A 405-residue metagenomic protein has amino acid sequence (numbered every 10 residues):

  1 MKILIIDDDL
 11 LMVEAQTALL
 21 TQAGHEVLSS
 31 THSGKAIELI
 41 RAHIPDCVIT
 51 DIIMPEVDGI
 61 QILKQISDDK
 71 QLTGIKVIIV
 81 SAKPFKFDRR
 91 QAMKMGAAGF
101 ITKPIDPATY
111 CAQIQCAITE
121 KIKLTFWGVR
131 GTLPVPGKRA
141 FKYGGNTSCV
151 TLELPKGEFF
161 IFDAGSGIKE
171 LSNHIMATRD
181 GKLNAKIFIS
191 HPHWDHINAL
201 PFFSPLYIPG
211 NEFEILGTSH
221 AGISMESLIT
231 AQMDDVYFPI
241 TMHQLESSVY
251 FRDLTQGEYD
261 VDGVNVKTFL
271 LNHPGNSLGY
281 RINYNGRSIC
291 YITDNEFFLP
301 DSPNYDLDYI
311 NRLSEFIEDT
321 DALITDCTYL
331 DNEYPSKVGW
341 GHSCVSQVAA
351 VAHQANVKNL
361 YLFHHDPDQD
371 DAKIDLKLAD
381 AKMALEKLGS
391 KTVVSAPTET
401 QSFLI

Functional and structural regions predicted by a protein language model:
V13, P55-E56, T73, F85 (+2 more regions): The feature encodes the CheY-like receiver
E14-Q22: Charged docking surfaces used in two-component/phosphorelay signaling
G24-T31, L39: Short hydrophobic/Thr-rich beta-strand motif most characteristic of the beta2 strand and flanking loop of CheY-like
I105-I114: C-terminal output helix
E120-T293, F298-P303, L313-S314, D371-I405: Binuclear metal-dependent hydrolase catalytic cores
F298-K391: Cap/insert and terminal regions of metallo-dependent hydrolase folds
